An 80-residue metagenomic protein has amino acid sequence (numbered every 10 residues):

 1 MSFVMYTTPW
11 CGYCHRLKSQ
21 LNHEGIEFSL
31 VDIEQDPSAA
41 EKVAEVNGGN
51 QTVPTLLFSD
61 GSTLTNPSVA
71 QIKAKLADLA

Functional and structural regions predicted by a protein language model:
M1-E24: Local sequence-structure signature of Cys/Sec-based thiol-disulfide redox active-site neighborhoods
S2-V4, E27-S29, D60-S62: Short active-site oxyanion
G12, S38, Q51: Short alpha-helical
I26-A40: Thiol-based oxidoreductase modules, predominantly thioredoxin-like and allied folds used for disulfide exchange
E41-E45: Short, charge-rich, low-complexity interaction segments located in flexible loops at or near secondary-structure
N47-L57: Structural micro-motif
F58-A80: Non-catalytic, surface beta->alpha helical segment in thiol-disulfide oxidoreductase systems
